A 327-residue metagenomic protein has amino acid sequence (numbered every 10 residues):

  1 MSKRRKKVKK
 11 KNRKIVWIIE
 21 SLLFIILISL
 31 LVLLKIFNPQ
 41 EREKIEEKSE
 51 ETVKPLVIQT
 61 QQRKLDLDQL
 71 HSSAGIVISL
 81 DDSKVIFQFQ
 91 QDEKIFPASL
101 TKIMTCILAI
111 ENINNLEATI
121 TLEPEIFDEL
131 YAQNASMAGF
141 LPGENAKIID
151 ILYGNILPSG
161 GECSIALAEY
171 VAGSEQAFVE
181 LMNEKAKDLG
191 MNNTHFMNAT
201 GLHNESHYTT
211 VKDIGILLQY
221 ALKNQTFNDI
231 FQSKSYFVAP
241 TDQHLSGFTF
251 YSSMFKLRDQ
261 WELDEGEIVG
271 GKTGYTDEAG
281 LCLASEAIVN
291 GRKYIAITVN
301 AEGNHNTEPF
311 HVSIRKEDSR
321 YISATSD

Functional and structural regions predicted by a protein language model:
M1-W17: N-terminal Lys/Arg-rich, disordered targeting/topogenic segments
K14, I86, I120, T307-V312: Catalytic-site microenvironment of enzymes that process N-acetyl-hexosamine-containing cell-wall polysaccharides
E20-L33: Hydrophobic membrane-insertion alpha-helices, especially the h-region of bacterial N-terminal signal peptides
S21, I36, I103, A287-V289: Hydrophobic alpha-helical segments, especially transmembrane helices and their immediate juxtamembrane helical caps
V32-E43: Hydrophobic single-pass membrane-insertion segments
L33, M191-N192, H203-D327: Domain-terminus/edge residues, biased toward the C-terminal soluble/receptor-binding domains of extracytoplasmic
E41-K212, A221-L222, V289: Active-site-adjacent loops and short helices of periplasmic peptidoglycan-processing enzymes
